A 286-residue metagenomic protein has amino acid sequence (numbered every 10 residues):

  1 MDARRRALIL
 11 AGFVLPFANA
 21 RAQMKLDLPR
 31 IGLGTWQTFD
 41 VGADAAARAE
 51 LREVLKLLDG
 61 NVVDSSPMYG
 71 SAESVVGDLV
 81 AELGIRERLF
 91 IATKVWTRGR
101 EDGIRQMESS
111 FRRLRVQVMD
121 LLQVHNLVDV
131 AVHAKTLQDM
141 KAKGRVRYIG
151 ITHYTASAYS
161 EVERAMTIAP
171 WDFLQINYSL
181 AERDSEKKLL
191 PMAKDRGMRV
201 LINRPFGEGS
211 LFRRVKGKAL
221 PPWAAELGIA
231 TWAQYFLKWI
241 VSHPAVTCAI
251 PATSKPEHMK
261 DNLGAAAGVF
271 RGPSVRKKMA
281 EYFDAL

Functional and structural regions predicted by a protein language model:
D2-A3, L10-L89: N-terminal binding-site loop/beta-alpha segment at the start of enzyme catalytic domains that lines or forms
R30, R86-L89, Q117-L121, G144-Y148: Short acidic capping loops at alpha-helix termini that bridge into adjacent secondary structure
G32, V62-D64, D120-Q123, G150 (+2 more regions): Conserved beta-strand positions in the central sheet of alpha/beta enzyme cores
D40-A43, S66-S74, W96-D102, H125-V132 (+2 more regions): Acidic-and-aromatic substrate-binding clefts and catalytic sites of carbohydrate-active enzymes
G42-L55, R100-R113, A156-R164, F236: Short, acidic/polar
G77-R86, S110-R115, D139-K141, M166-T167: Acidic (Asp/Glu)-rich catalytic clusters
L114-D129: Active-site groove signature of glycoside hydrolases
N126-L286: Beta/alpha (TIM)-barrel catalytic core signal, keyed to glycine-rich beta->alpha loops juxtaposed to Asp/Glu that bind
